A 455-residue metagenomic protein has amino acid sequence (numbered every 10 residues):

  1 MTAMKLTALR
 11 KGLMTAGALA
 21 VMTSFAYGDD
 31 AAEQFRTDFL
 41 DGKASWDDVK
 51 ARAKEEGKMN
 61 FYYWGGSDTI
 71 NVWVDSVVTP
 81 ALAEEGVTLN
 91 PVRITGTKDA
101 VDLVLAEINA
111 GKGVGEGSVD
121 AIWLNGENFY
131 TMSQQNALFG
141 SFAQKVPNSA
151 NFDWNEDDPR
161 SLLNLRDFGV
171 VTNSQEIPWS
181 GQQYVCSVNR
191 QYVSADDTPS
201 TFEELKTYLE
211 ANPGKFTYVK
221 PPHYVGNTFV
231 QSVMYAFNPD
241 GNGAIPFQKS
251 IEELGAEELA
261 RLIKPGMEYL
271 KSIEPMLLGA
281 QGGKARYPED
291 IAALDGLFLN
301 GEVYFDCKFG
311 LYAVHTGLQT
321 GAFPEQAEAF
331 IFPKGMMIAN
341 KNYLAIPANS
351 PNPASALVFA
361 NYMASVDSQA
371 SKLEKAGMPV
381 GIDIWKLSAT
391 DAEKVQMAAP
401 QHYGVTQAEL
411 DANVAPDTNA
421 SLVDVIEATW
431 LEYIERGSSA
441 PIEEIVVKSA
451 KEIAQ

Functional and structural regions predicted by a protein language model:
M1-G28: Gram-negative bacterial Sec-dependent N-terminal signal peptides
G28-N60, A83, E210-N212: Immediate post-signal peptide segment of exported/extracytoplasmic ligand-binding proteins
D29-D47, G296, Y403-Q455: Conserved C-terminal helix/tail region of periplasmic/extracytoplasmic solute-binding proteins
S45-K54, K58, G66-T88, C186: Short, polar/charged alpha-helical segment
E56-M59, E85-T88, E116-D120, A211-F216 (+4 more regions): Loop/turn elements at helix/coil->beta-strand transitions in domains of secreted/extracellular proteins
Y62-S76, V92-L103, G115-A292: Extracytoplasmic ligand-binding site segments that recognize negatively charged/polar headgroups
V78, A236, E268, P275-A345 (+2 more regions): Extracytoplasmic/periplasmic substrate-binding proteins
H315, M337-N413: Mature extracytoplasmic/periplasmic domains
